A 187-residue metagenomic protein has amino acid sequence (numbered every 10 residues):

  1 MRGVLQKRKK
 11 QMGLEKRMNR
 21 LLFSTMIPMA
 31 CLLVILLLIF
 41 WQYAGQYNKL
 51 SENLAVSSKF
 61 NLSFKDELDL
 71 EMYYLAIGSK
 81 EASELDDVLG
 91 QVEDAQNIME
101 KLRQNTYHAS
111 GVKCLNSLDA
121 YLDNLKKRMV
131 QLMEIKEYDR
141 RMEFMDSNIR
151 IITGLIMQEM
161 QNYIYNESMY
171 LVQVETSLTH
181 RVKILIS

Functional and structural regions predicted by a protein language model:
M1-M12: N-terminal sensory and localization modules of signal-transduction and trafficking proteins
E15-E71, S110-L118, E143, V174-L185: Amphipathic alpha-helical segments and their boundaries
L32, A44, L68, M72-L75 (+4 more regions): A structural signal for well-ordered alpha-helices, especially hydrophobic packing surfaces of coiled-coils
L54, S58-L68, L89-V92, Q96 (+4 more regions): Generic structural concept
A55, A76-S79, S83, E137 (+1 more regions): Residues in soluble alpha-helical coiled-coils and helical-bundle/repeat scaffolds
I77-T106: Alpha-helical segments in soluble extracytoplasmic regions
E81, Y107-Q161, V174-E175: Polar/charged, Q/E/K-enriched amphipathic alpha-helical segments with strong coiled-coil propensity that act as
I164-S177: Helix-start (N-cap) segments at beta->loop->alpha junctions that couple sensory/regulatory domains to adjoining helices
